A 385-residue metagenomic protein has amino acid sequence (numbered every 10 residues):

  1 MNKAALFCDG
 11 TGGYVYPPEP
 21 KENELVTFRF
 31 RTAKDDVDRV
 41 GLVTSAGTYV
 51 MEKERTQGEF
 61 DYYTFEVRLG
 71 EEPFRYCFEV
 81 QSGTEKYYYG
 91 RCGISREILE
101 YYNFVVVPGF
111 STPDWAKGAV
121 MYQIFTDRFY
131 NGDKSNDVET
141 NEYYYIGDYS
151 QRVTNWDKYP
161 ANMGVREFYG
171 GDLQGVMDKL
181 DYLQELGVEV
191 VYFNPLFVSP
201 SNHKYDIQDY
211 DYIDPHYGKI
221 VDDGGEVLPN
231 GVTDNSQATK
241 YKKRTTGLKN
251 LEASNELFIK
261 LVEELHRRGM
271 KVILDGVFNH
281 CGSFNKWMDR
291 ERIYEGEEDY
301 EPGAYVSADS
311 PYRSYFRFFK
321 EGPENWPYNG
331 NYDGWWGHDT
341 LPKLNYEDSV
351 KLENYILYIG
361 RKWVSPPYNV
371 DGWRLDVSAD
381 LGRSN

Functional and structural regions predicted by a protein language model:
M1-G118, Y122: Glycan-association/targeting regions that enable binding to alpha-glucans and other polysaccharides
R31-A33, S45, D127, F193-L196: Acidic/polar N-terminal loop/beta-strand segments that form early-domain functional surfaces
D38-V40, P73-R75, K86-Y88, G132-K134 (+3 more regions): Short acidic, gly/pro-rich beta-turn/loop elements at beta-sheet edges and active-site/ligand-binding grooves
E71, P367-Y368: A structural signal for short coil/turn segments at secondary-structure junctions
T126-E189, L196-P367: Substrate-binding/active-site clefts of carbohydrate-active enzymes
H280, A379-S384: Acidic-and-aromatic substrate-binding clefts and catalytic sites of carbohydrate-active enzymes
